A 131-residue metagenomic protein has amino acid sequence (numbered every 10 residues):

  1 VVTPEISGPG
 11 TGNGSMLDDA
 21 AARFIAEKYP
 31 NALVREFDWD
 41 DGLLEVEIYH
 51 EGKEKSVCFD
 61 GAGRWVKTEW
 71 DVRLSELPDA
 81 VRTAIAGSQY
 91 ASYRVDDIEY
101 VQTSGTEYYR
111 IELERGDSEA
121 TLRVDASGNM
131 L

Functional and structural regions predicted by a protein language model:
V1-E5, G12-G14, L43-G61: Conserved N-terminal glycine/acidic-rich loop preference
V2-N13, E27, D96-S104, E112-E114: N-terminal non-globular leader segments, chiefly Sec-dependent signal peptides
T3-E5, F37, T68, D96-Y100 (+1 more regions): Short, tandemly repeated low-complexity microdomains enriched for cysteine and small residues
G12-V34, R73-D97: Short, non-transmembrane alpha-helical segments in secretory-pathway proteins
A22, E51-K53, A62, A84 (+2 more regions): Extracellular/lumenal glycan-associated surfaces
L33-S56, E99-L122, M130: Exposed beta-strand-loop-beta-strand "reactive/processing" segments of non-cytosolic proteins
V46, K67-T68: Short hydrophobic/aromatic-rich beta-strand segments that constitute the beta-sheet cores of beta-sandwich/beta-barrel
C58-W65, V72-R73, R123-L131: Extended intrinsically disordered, low-complexity coil regions enriched in Ser, Thr, Gly, Ala and often Pro
